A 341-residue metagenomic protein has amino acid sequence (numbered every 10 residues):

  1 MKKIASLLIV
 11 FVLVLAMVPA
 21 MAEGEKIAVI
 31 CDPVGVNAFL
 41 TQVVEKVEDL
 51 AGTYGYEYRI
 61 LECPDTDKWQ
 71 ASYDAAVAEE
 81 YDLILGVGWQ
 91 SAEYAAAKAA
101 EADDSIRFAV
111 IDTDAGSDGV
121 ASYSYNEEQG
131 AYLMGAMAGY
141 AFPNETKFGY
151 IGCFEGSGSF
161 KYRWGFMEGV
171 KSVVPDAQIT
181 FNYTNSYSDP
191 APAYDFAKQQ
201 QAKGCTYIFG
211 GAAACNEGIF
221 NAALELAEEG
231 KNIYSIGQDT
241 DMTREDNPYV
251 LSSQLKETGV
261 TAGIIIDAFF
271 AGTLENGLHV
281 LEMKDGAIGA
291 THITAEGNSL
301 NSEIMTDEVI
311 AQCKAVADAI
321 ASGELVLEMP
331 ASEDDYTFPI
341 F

Functional and structural regions predicted by a protein language model:
K3-A22: Sec-dependent N-terminal signal peptides of Gram-positive bacterial secreted proteins and lipoproteins
A22-F341: A residue-level marker of the well-folded mature domains of exported/periplasmic proteins
